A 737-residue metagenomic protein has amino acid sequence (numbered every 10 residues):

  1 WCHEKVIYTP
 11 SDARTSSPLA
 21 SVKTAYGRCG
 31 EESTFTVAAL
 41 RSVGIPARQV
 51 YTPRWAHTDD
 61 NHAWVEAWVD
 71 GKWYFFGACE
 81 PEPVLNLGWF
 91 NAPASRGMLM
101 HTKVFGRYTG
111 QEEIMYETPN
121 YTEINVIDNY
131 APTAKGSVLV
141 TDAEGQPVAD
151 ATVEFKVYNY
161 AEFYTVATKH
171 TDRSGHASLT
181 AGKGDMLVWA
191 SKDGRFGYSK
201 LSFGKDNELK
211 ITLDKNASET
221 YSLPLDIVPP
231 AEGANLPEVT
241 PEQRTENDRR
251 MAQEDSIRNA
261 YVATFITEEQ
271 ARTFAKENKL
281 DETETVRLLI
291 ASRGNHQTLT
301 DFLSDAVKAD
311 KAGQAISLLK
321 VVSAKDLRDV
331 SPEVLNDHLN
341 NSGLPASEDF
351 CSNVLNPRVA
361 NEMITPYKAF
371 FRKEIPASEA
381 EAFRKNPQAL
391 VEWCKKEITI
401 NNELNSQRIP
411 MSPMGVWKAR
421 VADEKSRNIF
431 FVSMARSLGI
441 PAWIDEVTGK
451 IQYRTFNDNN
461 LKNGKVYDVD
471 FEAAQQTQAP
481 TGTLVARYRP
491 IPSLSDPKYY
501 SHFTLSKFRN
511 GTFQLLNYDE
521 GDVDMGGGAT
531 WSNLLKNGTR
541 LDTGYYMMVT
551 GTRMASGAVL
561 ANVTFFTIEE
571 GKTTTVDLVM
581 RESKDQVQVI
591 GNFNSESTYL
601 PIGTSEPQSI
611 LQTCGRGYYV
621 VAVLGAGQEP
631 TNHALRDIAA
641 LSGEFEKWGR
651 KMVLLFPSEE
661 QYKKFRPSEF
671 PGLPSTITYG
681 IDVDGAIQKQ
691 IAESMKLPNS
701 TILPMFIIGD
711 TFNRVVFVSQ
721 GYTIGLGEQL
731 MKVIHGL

Functional and structural regions predicted by a protein language model:
W1, T9-L19, T24-Y116, L187-W189 (+6 more regions): Hydrophobic/aromatic-rich core segments of domains that either
W1-T24, Q243-T245, E254-A419, I429: Secondary-structure boundary elements
A134-G145, G175, G482-S495, V589: A short, amphipathic beta-strand motif
K135, A143-E162, K183-D185, N386 (+2 more regions): Short, ordered, surface-exposed loop/turn motifs in non-cytosolic proteins
N159-A181, N510-L535: Short, acidic Ser/Thr/Gly-rich low-complexity loop/linker segments typical of extracellular and cell-surface proteins
G194-N216, R553-R581: Structured interaction patches on ligand/partner-binding surfaces of diverse proteins
I610-I638, K651-L655: Short active-site neighborhood of thiol/selenol oxidoreductases, capturing the structured segment around
S668-L703: Short, internal strand/loop/helix patches that form the active-site neighborhood or redox-interaction surface
